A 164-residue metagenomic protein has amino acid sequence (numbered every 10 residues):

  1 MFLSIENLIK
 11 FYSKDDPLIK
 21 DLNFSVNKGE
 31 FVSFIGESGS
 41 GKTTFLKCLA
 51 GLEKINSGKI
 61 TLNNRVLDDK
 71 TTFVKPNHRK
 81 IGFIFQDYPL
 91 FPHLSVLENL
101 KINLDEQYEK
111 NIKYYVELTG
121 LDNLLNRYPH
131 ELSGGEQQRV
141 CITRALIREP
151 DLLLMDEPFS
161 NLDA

Functional and structural regions predicted by a protein language model:
I35-E37: The feature captures the beta-strand-to-loop junction immediately N-terminal to the Walker
A50: Helix-to-loop junction immediately C-terminal to a conserved catalytic motif
R65, Y108-L125: Conserved ABC ATPase "signature" region
V66-G82: ABC ATPase NBD coupling module
Y128-L132, E136-Q138: Conserved ABC ATPase signature
I147-D151: A short, proline-enriched helix->beta-strand linker immediately N-terminal to the Walker B motif in ABC-type P-loop
L153-E157: Catalytic Walker B motif of ABC-type/P-loop ATPase nucleotide-binding domains
